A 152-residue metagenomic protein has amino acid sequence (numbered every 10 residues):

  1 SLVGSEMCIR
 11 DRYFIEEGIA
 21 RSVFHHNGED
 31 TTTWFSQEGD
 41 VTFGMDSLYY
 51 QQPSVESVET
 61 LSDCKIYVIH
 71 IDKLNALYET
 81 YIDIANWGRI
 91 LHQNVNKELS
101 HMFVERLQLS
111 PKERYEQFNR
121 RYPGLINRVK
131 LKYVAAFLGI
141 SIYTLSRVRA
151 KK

Functional and structural regions predicted by a protein language model:
L2-I9: Short, small-residue-biased leader/transition segments that mark boundaries at the very start of proteins
V3, E16-E17, Q37, S62: A cytosolic small-molecule/anion-sensing beta-strand core signal
R10, F14-R21, E38-G39: Glycine- and acidic-residue-biased ligand/ion/polar-headgroup-sensing regions
I19-F24, V41, K65-I66: Short beta-strand segments in beta-sandwich/barrel cores
N27-T42: Short acidic-glycine-tyrosine-enriched beta hairpin
D30, Y49-I69, D83: Ligand-binding loop in jelly-roll beta-barrel domains
S54, K73-S110, R114: A small-molecule sensor/coupling module
L109-K152: Phosphate-/nucleic-acid-contacting segments
